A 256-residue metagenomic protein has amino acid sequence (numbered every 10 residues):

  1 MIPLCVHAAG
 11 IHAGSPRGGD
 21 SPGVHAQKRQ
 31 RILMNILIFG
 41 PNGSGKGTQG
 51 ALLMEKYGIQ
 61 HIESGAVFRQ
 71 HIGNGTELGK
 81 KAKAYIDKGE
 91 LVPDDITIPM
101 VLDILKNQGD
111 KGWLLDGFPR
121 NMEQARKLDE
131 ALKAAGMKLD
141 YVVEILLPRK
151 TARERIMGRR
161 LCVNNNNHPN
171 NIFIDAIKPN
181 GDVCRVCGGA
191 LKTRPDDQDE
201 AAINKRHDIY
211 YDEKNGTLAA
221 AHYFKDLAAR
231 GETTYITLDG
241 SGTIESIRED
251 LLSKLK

Functional and structural regions predicted by a protein language model:
I2-K256: Glycine-rich phosphate-binding loop of ATP-dependent small-molecule kinases
